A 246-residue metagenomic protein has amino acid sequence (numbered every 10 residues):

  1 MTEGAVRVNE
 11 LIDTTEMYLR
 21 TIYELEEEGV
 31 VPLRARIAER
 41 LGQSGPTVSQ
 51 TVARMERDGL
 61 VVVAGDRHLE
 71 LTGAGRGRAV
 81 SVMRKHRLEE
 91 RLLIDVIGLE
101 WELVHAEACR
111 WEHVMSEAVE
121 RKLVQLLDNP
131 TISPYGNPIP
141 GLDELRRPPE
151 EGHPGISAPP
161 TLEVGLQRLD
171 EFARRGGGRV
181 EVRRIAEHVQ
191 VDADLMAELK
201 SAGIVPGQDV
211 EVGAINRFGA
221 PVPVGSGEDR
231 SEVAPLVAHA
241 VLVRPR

Functional and structural regions predicted by a protein language model:
M1-G42: Extreme N-terminal segment that seeds HTH/winged-HTH DNA-binding domains in transcriptional regulators
Y18, I37, V48-D58, G207: Basic amphipathic alpha-helical segments that dock to polyanions
P46, E102: Key DNA-contact positions within bacterial/archaeal DNA-binding proteins
E56-D66: A short, conserved structural fragment
R67-H86: Basic, amphipathic "hinge/linker" alpha-helix immediately C-terminal to the N-terminal HTH DNA-binding motif
H113-E232: Mid-protein regulatory/catalytic core that forms ligand/cofactor-binding pockets and protein-protein interaction
S226-R246: Beta-strand/loop-dominated core regions that host nucleotide or nucleotide-derived cofactor-binding catalytic loops
